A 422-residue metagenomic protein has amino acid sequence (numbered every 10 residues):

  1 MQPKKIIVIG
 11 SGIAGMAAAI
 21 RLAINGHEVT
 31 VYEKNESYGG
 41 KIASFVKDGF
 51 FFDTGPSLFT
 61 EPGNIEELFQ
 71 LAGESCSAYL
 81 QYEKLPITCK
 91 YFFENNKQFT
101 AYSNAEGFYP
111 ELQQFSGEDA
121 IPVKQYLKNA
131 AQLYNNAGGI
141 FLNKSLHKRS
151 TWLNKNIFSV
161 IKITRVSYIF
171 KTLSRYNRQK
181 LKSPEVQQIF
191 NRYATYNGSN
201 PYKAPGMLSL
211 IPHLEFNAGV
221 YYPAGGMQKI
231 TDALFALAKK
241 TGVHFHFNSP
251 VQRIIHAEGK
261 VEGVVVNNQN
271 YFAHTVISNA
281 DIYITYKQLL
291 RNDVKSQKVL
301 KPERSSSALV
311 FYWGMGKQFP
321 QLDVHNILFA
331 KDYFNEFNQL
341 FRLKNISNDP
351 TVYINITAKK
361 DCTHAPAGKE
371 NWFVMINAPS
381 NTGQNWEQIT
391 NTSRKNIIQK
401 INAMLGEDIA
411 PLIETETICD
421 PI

Functional and structural regions predicted by a protein language model:
Q2-G138: N-terminal glycine-rich phosphate/pyrophosphate-binding loop and immediately adjacent elements
Q81-E83, P201-Y202, C362-K369: Short glycine/proline-enriched loop/turn "hinge" motifs that connect secondary-structure elements and lie
E94-A204: Rossmann-like flavin
N95, S199-A204, I255-E262, G368-E370: A short, glycine/Asx- and small/polar-enriched loop/turn that sits immediately N-terminal to a beta-strand
T164-L173, F216-A236, N385-S393: Short beta-strand to alpha-helix junction loop
L210-V261: Helical element adjacent to the flavin cofactor pocket in flavoenzyme catalytic cores
P250-P366: Mid-domain catalytic core of redox enzymes that form a hydrophobic substrate pocket/lid adjacent to a catalytic redox
G316-I422: C-terminal segments that line or cap access tunnels to active or ligand-binding sites in enzymes and enzyme-associated
